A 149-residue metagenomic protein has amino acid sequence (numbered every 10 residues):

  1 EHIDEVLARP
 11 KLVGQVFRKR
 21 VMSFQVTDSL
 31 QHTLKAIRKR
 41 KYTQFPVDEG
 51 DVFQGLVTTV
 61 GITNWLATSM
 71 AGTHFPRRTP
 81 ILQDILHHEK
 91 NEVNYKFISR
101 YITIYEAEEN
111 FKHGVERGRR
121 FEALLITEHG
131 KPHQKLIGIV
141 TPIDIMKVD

Functional and structural regions predicted by a protein language model:
H2-M22, T58-E122, T141-D149: Tandem CBS (Bateman) regulatory domains
S23-Q25, H32, A36-R77: Acidic (E/D-rich), amphipathic helical modules within compact regulatory domains
Q25-S29, L125-T127: PDZ/PDZ-like domain segments forming the peptide/carboxylate-binding groove, activating on the N-terminal beta-strands
S29-H32, A36, E106, N110: Well-ordered alpha-helical segments embedded in enzymatic catalytic cores
I37, F45-I62, F111, G118-D144: A glycine-centered beta-loop-beta connector
